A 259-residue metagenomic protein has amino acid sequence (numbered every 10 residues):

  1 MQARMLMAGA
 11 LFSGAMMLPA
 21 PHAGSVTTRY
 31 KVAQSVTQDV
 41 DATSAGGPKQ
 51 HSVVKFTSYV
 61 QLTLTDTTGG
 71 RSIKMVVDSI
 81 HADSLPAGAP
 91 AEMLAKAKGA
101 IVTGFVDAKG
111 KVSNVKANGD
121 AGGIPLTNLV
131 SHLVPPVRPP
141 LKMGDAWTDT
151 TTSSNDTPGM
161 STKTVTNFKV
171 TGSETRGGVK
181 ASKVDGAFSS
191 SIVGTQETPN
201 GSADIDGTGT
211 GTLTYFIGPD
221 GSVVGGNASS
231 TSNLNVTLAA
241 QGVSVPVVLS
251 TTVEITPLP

Functional and structural regions predicted by a protein language model:
M1-A8: Bacterial N-terminal signal peptides that target proteins for export
A8-A15: Bacterial N-terminal signal peptides
L18-P259: Signature of exported/secreted
